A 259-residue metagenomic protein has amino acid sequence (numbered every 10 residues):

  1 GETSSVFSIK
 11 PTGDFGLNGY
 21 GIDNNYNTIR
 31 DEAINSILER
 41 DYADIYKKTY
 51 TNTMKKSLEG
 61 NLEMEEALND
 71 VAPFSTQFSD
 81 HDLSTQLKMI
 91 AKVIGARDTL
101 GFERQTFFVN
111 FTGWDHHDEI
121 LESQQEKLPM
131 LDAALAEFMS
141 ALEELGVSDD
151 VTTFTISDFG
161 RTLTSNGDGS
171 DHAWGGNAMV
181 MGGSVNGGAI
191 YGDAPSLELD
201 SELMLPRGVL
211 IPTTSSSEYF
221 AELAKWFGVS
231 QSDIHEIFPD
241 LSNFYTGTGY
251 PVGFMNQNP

Functional and structural regions predicted by a protein language model:
G1-D132, E137-E144, T164, V180 (+1 more regions): Feature for exported/extracytoplasmic and membrane-associated proteins, marking the mature portion
Q105, D149, W174-G176: Residues that flank catalytic or metal-binding motifs in active/ligand-binding sites
F108, D149-I156: Beta-strand segments within the central parallel beta-sheet cores of soluble alpha/beta enzyme folds
S157-A189: Histidine-centered active-site microenvironments of extracellular/periplasmic hydrolases and transferases
